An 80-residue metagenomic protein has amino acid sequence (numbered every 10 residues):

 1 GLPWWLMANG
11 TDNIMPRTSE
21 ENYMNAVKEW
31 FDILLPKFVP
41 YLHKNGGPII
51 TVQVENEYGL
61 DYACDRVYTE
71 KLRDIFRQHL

Functional and structural regions predicted by a protein language model:
G1-L80: Active-site region of glycoside hydrolase catalytic domains
